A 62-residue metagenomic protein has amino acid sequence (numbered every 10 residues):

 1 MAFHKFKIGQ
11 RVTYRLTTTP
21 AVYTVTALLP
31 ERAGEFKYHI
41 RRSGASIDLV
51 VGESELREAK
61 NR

Functional and structural regions predicted by a protein language model:
M1, T18-T19: Short glycine/proline-centered loop/turn elements that form peptide/ligand docking sites
F3-R15: Short coil-to-beta transition motif at edge beta-strands of beta-rich domains
R15, L28-P30, S43: Residue-level recognition of beta-strand microenvironments
P20-P30: Short beta-strand-centered aromatic/proline hotspots
E31-A33, D48: Short glycine/serine/proline-enriched coil/turn segments at secondary-structure junctions
E35-H39: Short aromatic-glycine-enriched beta-strand elements
R41-R62: Intrinsically disordered, low-complexity, charged/polar segments
